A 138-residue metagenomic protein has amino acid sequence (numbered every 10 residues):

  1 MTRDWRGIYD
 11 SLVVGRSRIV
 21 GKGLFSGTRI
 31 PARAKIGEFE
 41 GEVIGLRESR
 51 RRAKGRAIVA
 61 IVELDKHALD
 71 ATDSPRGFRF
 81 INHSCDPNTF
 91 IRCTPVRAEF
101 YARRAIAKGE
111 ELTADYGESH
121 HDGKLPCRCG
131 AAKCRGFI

Functional and structural regions predicted by a protein language model:
T2-I91: Catalytic cores of histone-lysine modification enzymes
C85-I138: C-terminal SET catalytic tail plus cysteine-rich post-SET Zn-binding segment of SAM-dependent SET-domain
